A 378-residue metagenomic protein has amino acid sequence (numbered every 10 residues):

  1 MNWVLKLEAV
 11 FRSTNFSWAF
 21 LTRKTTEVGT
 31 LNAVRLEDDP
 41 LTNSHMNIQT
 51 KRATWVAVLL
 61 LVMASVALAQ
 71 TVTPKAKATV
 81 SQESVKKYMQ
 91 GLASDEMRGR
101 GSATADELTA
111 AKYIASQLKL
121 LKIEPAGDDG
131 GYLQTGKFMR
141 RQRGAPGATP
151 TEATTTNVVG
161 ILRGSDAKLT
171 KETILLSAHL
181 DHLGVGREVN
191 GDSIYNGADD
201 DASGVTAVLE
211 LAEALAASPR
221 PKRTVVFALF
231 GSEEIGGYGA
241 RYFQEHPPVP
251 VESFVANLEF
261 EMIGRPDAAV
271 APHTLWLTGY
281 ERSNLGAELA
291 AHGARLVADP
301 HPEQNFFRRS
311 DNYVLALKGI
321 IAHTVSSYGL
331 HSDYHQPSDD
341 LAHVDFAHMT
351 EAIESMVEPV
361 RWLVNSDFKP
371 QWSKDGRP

Functional and structural regions predicted by a protein language model:
F11-N15, T25, G29, A33-V34 (+2 more regions): Short, low-complexity intrinsically disordered segments enriched in A/P/G/S/L with frequent Arg, especially at protein
L68-P125, K171-T173, S373: N-terminal hydrophobic or amphipathic helices/low-complexity stretches enriched in small/hydrophobic/Pro/Gly
V72-T79, D95-A105, P146-T149, V189-D201 (+6 more regions): Second-shell loop/turn segments in exported
L92, L118, R141, E152-R187: Acidic/His- and Gly-rich active-site-bordering loop/insert found across diverse amide/peptide-bond hydrolases
R100-R163: A non-catalytic alpha/beta surface segment that caps or lines the substrate-entry region of metallo-dependent hydrolase
E172, L176-G236, M356: Alpha-helical metal-binding/catalytic segments enriched in His/Glu/Asp
E213, A217, S332-P378: His/Asp/Glu-rich mid-to-C-terminal helical/loop segments that flank catalytic regions of hydrolases
R220, F230-T324, Y328-D333: Metal-dependent peptidase/peptidase-like ectodomains
